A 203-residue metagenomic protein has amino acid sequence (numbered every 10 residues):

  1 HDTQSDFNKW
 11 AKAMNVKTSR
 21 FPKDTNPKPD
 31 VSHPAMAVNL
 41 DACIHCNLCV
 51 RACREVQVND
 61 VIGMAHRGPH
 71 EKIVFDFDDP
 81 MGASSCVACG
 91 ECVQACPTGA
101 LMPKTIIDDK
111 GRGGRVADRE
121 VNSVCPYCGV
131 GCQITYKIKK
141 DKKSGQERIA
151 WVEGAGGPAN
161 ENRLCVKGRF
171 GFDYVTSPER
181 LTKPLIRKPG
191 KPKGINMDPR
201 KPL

Functional and structural regions predicted by a protein language model:
H1-L203: N-terminal export/assembly segments and adjacent metallocofactor-ligating motifs of anaerobic energy-metabolism
